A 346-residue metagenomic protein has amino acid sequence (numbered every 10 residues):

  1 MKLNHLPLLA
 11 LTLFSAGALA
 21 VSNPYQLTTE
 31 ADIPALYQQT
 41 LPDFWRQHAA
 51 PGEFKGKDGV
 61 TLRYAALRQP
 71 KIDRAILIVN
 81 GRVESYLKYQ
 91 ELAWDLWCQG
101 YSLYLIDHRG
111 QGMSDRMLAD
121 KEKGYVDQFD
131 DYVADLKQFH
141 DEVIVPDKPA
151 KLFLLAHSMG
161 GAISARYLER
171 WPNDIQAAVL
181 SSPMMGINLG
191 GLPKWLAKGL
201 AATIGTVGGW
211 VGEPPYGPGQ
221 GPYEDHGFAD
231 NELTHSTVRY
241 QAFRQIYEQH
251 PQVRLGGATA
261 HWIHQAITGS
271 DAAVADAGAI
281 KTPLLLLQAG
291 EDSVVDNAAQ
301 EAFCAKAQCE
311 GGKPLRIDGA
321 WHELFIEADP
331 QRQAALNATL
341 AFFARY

Functional and structural regions predicted by a protein language model:
L19-K55, L62-L67: An N-terminal hydrophobic leader/cap segment in hydrolases
D73, G81-E84: Active-site glycine-rich loops that stabilize anionic/oxyanionic intermediates across multiple enzyme folds
Y86, A93-A119: Conserved alpha/beta-hydrolase
G124-I144: Alpha/beta-hydrolase active-site loop
I163-P251: Alpha/beta-hydrolase-fold enzymes
I280, L286-Q288, D292: Short beta-strand/loop motif that positions the catalytic acidic residue of the alpha/beta-hydrolase fold
T282, D296-A305: Short alpha-helix in the alpha/beta-hydrolase fold that links the catalytic acid
D318-Y346: Catalytic active-site module of serine/aspartate enzymes centered on a nucleophile-bearing elbow/loop
